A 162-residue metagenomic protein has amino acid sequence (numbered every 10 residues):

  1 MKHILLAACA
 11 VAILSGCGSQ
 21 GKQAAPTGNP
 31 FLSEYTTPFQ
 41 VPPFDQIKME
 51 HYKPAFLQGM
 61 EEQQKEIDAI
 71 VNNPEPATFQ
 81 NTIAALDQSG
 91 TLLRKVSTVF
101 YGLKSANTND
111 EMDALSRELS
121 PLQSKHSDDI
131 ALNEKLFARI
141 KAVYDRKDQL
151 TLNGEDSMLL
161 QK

Functional and structural regions predicted by a protein language model:
M1-A25: Bacterial Sec-dependent N-terminal signal peptides
C17-K162: Zn2+-dependent metallopeptidase catalytic domains
